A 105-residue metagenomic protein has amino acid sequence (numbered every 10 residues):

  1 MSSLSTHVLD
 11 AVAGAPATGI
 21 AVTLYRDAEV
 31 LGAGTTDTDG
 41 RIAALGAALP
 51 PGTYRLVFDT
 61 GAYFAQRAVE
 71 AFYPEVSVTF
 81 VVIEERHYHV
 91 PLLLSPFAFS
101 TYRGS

Functional and structural regions predicted by a protein language model:
M1-S2, S105: Short, low-complexity, intrinsically disordered N-terminal peptides in bacterial proteins
S2-T79, I83-P91, S95: Beta-strand-dominated extracellular/periplasmic modules and repeats in secreted or surface-exposed proteins
L93, F99-S105: Short, charged, intrinsically disordered terminal tails
